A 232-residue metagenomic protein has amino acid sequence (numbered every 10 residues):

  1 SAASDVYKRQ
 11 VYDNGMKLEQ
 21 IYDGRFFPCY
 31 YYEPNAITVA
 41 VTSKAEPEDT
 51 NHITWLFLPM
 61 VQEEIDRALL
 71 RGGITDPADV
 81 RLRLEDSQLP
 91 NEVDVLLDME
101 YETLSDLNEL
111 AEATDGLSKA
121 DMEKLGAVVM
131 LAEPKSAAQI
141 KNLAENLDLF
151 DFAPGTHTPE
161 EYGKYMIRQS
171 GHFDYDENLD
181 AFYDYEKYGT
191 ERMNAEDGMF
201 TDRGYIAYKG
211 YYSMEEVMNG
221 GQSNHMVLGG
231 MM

Functional and structural regions predicted by a protein language model:
A2-Y7: Short, small-residue-biased leader/transition segments that mark boundaries at the very start of proteins
G15-N35, D176, D180-K187: Extended, Lys/Arg-enriched charged tracts that mediate electrostatic binding to polyanionic substrates
Y31-T75: N-terminal ordered "arm"
W55, G171-M193, G198: Amphipathic alpha-helical packing elements
E63-K135: Structured domain cores in non-transmembrane regions
T156-P159, M166-Q169: Short helix/strand-capping turn motifs
D184, N219-M232: Non-Sec secretion/translocation targeting segments of pathogen effectors
T190-N224: Long, highly charged low-complexity segments enriched in Glu/Asp and Lys/Arg with interspersed Ser/Thr
